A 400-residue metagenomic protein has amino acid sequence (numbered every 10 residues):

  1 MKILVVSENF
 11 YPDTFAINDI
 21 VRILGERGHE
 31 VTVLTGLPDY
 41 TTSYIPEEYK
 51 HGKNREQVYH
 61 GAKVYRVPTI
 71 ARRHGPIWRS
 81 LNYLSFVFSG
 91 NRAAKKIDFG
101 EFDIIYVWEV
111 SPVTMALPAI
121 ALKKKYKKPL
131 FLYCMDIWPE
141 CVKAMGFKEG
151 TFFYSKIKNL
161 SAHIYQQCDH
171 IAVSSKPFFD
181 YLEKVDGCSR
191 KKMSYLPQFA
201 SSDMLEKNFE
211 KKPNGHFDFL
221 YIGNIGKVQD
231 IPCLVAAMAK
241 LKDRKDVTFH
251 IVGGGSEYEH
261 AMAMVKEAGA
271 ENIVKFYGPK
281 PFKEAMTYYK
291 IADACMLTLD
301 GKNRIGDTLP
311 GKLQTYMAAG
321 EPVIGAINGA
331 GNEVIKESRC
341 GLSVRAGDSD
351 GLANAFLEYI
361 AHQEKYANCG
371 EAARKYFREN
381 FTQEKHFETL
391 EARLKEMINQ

Functional and structural regions predicted by a protein language model:
M1-H60: N-terminal subdomain of nucleotide-sugar transferases
L37, P177, L196-F199: Carbohydrate-associated surface elements
T114, A121-Y126, F152-I171: Membrane-proximal helix-turn-helix segments that form the acceptor-binding/catalytic region of lipid-linked
D169, I273, Y289-G306, E321: Acidic donor-binding loop of glycosyltransferase active sites
E183-G187, K191-Y195, F199-G215, D230: Acidic anion/phosphate-binding donor-loop and adjacent secondary structure in glycosyltransferase catalytic cores
K212-Q229, V235-M238, H250: Conserved donor-binding/catalytic core segment of Leloir-type glycosyltransferases
H250-V252, E259-M286: Nucleotide-activated donor-binding/catalytic signature segment of Leloir-type glycosyltransferases, i.e., the conserved
G351-N354, E358, K365-E379: A short, well-ordered alpha-helix in the C-terminal region of glycosyltransferases
